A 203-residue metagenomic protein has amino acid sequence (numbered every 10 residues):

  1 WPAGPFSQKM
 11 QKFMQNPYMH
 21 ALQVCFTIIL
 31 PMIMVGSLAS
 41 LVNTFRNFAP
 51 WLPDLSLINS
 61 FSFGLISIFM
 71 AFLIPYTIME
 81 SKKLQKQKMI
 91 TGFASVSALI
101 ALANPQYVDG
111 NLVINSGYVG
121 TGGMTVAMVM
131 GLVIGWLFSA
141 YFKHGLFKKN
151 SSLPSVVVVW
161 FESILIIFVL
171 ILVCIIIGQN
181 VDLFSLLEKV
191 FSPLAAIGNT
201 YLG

Functional and structural regions predicted by a protein language model:
W1-I33, V42, D54-S67, A71-G203: Signature of multi-pass transmembrane helix bundles
L38: Iron-sulfur-cluster electron-transfer modules
T44-N47: Glycine/proline-enriched, intrinsically flexible loops and inter-domain linkers
A49-L52: Acidic low-complexity segments
